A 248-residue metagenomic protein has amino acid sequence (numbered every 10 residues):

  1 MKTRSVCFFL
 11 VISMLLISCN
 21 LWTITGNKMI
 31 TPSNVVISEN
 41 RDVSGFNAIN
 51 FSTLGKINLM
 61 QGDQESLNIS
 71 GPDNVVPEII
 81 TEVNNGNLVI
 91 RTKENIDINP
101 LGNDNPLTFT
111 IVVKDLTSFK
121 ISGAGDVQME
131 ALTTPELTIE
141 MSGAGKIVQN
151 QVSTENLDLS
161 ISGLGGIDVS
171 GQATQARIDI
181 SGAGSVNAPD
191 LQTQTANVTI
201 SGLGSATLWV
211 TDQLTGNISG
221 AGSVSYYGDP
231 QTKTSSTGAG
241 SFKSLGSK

Functional and structural regions predicted by a protein language model:
M1-K248: Intrinsically disordered, low-complexity terminal regions
